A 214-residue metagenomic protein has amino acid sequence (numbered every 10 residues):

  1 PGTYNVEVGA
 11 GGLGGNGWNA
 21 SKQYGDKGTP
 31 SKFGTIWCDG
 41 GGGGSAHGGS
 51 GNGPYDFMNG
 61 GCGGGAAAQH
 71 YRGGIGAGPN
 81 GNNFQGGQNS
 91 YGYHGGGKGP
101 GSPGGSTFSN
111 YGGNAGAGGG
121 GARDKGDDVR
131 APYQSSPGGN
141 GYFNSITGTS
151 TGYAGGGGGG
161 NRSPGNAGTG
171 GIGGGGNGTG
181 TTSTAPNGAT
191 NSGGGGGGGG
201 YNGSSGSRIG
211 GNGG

Functional and structural regions predicted by a protein language model:
P1-G214: Low-complexity, glycine/proline-biased repetitive segments and flexible coils/loops
